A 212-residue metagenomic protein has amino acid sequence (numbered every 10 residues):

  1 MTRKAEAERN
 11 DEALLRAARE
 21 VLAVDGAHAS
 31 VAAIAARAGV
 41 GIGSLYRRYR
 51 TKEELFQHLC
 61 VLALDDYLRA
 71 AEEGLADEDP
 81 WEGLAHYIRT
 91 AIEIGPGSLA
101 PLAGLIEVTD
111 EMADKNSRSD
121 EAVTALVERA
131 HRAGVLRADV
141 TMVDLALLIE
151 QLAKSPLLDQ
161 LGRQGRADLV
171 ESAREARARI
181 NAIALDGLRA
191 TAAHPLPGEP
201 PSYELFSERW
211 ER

Functional and structural regions predicted by a protein language model:
M1-R37, E54: Basic, helix-initiating cap at the start of DNA-binding domains
L22, S30-V31, I42, K52 (+3 more regions): Amphipathic alpha-helical segments enriched in hydrophobic/aromatic and basic residues that form the DNA-contacting
G26-A27, R47, R137: Helix-turn-helix/winged-helix DNA-binding modules
G39-Y49: Short hydrophobic/aromatic patch on the recognition helix
H58, D65-G97, E107-A122: Hydrophobic alpha-helical connector segments
H86, E107-L158, L169-A178: Amphipathic alpha-helical packing segments from all-alpha helical-bundle domains
P101-D110, E199-S202: Short linear capping/connector segments at secondary-structure termini
S117, E121, A125-A133, L161-R212: C-terminal peripheral helix-coil segments that are non-catalytic and often amphipathic
